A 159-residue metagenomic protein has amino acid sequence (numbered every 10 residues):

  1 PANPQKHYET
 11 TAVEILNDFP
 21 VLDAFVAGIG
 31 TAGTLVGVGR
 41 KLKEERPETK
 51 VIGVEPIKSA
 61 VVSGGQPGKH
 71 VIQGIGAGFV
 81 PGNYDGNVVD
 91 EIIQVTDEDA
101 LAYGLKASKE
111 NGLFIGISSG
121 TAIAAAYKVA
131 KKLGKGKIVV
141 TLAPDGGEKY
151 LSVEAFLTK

Functional and structural regions predicted by a protein language model:
P1-A2, G30-G33, E55-A60, Q66-P67 (+3 more regions): Glycine-rich beta-alpha junction loops
P1-A32, G86, E98-L113: Active-site/ligand-binding-proximal alpha/beta "capping" segment
H7, T11, L35-E45: Short Gly/Thr/Asp-enriched flexible loops that form oxyanion-binding sites at enzyme active sites
N17, R40, E44, Y127-K131: Short, well-ordered alpha-helices that flank and scaffold nucleotide-derived cofactor binding pockets
A24, E48, K137-I138: Residues that mark the start of a beta-strand
G28-G39, S118-A126, Y150: Short glycine/serine/threonine-rich phosphate/pyrophosphate-binding segments that cradle anionic phosphate groups
E44-I117, E154-K159: Active-site/ligand-binding loops adjacent to catalytic centers
A124-K159: Phosphate-binding loop/pocket of nucleotide- and phosphate-handling active sites
